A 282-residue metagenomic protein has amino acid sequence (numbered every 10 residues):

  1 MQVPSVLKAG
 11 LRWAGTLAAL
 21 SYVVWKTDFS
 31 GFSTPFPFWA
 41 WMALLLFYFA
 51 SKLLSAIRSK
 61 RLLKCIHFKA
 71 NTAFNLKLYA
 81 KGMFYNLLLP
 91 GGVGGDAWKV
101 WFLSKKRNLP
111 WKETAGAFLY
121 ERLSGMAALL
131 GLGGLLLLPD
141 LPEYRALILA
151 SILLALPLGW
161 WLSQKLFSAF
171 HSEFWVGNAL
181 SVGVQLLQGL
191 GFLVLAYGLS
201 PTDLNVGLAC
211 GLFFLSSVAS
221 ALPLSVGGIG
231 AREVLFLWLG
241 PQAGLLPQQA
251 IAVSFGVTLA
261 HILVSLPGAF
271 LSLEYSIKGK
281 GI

Functional and structural regions predicted by a protein language model:
M1-A80, L129-L224, A231, L239-I282: Predominantly cytoplasmic-facing regulatory/coupling regions of multi-pass membrane proteins
A9, V93, F118-R122, Q185 (+1 more regions): Hydrophobic transmembrane-helix microenvironments that flank and shape a buried ionizable site
T72-K106, E113-G116, S220-V226: Hydrophobic alpha-helical transmembrane segments of multi-pass membrane transport proteins
W101, L237-W238: Generic transmembrane alpha-helix signature in multi-pass membrane proteins, especially transporters/channels
W101-L138: Hydrophobic alpha-helical segments and helix pairs
